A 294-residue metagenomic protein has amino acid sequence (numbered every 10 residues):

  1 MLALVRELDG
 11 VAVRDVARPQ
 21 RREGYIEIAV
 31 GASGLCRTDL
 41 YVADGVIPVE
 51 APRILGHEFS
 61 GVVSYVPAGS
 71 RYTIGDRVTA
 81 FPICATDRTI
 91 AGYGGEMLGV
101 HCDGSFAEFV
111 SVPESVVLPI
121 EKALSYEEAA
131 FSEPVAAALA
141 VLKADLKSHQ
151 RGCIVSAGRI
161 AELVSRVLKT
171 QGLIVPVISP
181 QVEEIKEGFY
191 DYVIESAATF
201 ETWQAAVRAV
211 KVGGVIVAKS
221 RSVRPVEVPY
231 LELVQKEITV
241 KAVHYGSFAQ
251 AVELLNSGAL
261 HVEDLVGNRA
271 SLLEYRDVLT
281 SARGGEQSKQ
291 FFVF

Functional and structural regions predicted by a protein language model:
P19-S33, V46-C84, E121-L124: Glycine-rich beta-strand-centered segment in the early N-terminal region that forms part of a ligand/cofactor-binding
C36, F81-F109, P113-L118: Cysteine-cluster motifs in flexible loop/terminal segments that predominantly coordinate metals
E58-S60, D76-R77, F109, A140 (+2 more regions): Residue-level marker of beta-strand positions
K122-E187: Mid-domain Rossmann-like dinucleotide-binding core that forms the NAD(H)/NADP(H) cofactor-binding site
Y190-S196, K289: Short SAM/SAH-binding signature in class I
F200-A259, F294: Glycine-rich phosphate-binding loop and adjacent beta-alpha segment of Rossmann(oid) nucleotide-cofactor-binding
A249-F294: C-terminal hydrophobic helical "lid"/dimerization subdomain of Rossmann-like NAD(P)H-dependent oxidoreductases
